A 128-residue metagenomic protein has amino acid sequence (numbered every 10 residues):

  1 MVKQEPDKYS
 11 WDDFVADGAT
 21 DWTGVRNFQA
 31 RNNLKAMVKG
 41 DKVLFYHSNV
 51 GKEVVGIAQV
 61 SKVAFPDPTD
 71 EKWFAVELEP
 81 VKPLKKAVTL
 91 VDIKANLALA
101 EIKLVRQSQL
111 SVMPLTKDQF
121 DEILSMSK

Functional and structural regions predicted by a protein language model:
M1-P6, D67-K128: Contiguous surface segments at macromolecular interaction interfaces
M1-V38, F120, S127-K128: Compositionally biased, charged N-terminal/linker segments
D13, V38, E53, T69-K72: Short glycine/proline-enriched turns and hinge-like loops at secondary-structure junctions
L44-F45, Q59: Hydrophobic beta-strand signal
Y46-K52: Short, charged beta-turn/beta-strand-edge "cap" motif at the junction between a beta-strand and an adjacent loop
H47, K62-F65: Conserved "cap/hinge" positions at secondary-structure junctions
E53-V63: Short beta-strand-centered aromatic/proline hotspots
